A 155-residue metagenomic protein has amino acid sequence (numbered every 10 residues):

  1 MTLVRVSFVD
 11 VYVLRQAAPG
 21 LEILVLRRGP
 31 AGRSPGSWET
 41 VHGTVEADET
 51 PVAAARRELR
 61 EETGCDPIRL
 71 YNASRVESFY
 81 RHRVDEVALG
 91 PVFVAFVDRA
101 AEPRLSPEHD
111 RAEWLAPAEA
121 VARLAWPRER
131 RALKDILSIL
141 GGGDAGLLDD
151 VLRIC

Functional and structural regions predicted by a protein language model:
M1-I23: Conserved N-terminal beta-strand and adjoining loop/helix that marks the start of the Nudix/MutT-like hydrolase domain
V4-V6, A18, R33, D85-A88 (+1 more regions): A generic fold-level signal
V13-R15, R27, V94-F96: Short, well-ordered beta-strand micro-motif
G20-E61: Conserved Nudix-box catalytic region and its N-terminal flanking loop in Nudix hydrolases and closely related
E39, V87, W114: Short aromatic/basic micro-patch
R60, G64-A101: Active-site segment of metal-dependent pyrophosphate-handling enzymes, primarily the Nudix hydrolase catalytic core
V92-V94, P103-I136: NUDIX/MutT-family hydrolases
A125-C155: Charged phosphate-binding loop/patch that engages nucleotide di/tri-phosphates or the phosphate backbone of nucleic
